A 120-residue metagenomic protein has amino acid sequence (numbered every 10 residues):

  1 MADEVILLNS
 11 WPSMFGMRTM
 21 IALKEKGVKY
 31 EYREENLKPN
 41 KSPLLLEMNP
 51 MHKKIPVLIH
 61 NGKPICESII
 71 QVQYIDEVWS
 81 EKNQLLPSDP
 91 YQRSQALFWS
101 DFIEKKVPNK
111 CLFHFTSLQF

Functional and structural regions predicted by a protein language model:
M1-F120: GST-like domain detector, emphasizing the conserved glutathione-binding G-site in the N-terminal thioredoxin-like
